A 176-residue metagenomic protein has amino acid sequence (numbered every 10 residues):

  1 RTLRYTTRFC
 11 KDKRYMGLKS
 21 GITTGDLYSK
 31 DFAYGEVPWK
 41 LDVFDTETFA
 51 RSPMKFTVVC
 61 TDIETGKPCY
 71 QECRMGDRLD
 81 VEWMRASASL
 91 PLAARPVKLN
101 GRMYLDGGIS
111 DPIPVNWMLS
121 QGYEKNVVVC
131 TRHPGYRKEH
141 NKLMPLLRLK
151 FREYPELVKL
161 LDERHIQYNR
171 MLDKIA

Functional and structural regions predicted by a protein language model:
T2-L41, R51-P53, T61-D77, R102 (+1 more regions): Non-catalytic peripheral regions of patatin-like phospholipases
T6, V58, M84-S87: Short alpha-helical scaffolding segments that buttress acidic/His motifs in well-ordered protein cores
D42-T48, A93: Short, charged beta->alpha transition segments
F56-T61, R95: Short beta-strand scaffold segments in enzyme catalytic cores
M75-R85: A short, flexible low-complexity segment enriched in Lys/Arg and Gly/Pro that occurs in N-terminal basic tails
R85-A88, Y168-R170: A general structural motif
A86-A94, S110: Ligand/cofactor pocket segment of small-molecule handling proteins
P96-M103: Short, basic, glycine/proline-bearing loop/turn elements
